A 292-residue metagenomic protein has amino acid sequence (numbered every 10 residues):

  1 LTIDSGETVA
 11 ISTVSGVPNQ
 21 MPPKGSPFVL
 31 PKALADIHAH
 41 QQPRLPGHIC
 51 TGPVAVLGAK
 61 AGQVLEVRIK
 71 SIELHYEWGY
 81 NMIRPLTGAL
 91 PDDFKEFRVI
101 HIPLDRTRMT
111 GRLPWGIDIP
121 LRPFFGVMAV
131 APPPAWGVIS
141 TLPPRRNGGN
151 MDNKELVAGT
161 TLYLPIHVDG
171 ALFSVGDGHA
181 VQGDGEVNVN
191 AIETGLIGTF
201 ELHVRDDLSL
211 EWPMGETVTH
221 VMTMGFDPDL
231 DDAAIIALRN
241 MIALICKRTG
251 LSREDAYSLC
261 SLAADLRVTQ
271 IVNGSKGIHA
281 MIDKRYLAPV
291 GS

Functional and structural regions predicted by a protein language model:
L1-A10, Q42, I49-R68, P133 (+5 more regions): Alpha/propeptide regions of enzymes that mature by internal proteolysis
L1-Q42: N-terminal, Lys/Arg-enriched amphipathic/low-complexity engagement segments that precede the first folded domain
G16-F28, I72-M82, G170-A180, T269-V272: Short, Lys/Arg- and Gly-enriched loop/turn segments at beta-strand edges
V29-K60, P85-L113, Q182-H203: Short peripheral tails and domain-boundary helices/loops at the edges of structured domains
H48-I49, K70-A158: Intrinsically disordered, low-complexity linker/loop segments enriched in Gly/Pro and charged/polar residues
M82, L262-H279: Short amphipathic alpha-helical segments at helix boundaries and their inter-helical linkers
L121-D231, I242: Conserved mixed alpha/beta catalytic, RNA-binding, or beta-rich assembly cores of soluble enzyme, regulatory
G274-S292: Long, compositionally biased
